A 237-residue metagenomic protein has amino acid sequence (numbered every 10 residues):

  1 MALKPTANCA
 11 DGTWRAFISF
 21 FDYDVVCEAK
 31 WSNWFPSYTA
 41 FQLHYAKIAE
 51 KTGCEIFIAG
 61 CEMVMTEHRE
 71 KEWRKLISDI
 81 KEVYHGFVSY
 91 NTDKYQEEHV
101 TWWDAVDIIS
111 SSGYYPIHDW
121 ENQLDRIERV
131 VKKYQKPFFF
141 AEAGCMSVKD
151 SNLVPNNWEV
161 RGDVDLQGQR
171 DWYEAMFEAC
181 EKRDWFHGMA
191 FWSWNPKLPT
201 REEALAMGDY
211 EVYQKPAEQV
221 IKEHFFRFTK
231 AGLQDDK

Functional and structural regions predicted by a protein language model:
M1-T66, N195-K197: Substrate-binding cleft and catalytic face of glycoside hydrolase catalytic domains, especially the flexible beta-alpha
G12-W14, T66-R69, H99, H118 (+2 more regions): Extracytoplasmic/secreted cell-surface and envelope-processing proteins
D24-T39, G60-E67, S112-H118, V160-G168 (+1 more regions): The substrate-binding groove and active-site-proximal loops of carbohydrate-active enzymes, especially glycoside
A40, H44-K47, K71-E82, D125 (+4 more regions): Alpha-helical scaffolding segments of alpha/beta enzyme cores, especially the outer helices of TIM-barrel or partial
A40-F41, K51-I56, M65-N91: Active-site neighborhood of glycoside hydrolase catalytic domains
G53, I58-C61, E67, I80-Y84 (+4 more regions): Sec/Tat-exported extracytoplasmic proteins
E82, G86-S89, D93-N157, E174-H187 (+2 more regions): Glycoside hydrolase catalytic-domain groove-lining segments
D171, A179, R183-K237: Aromatic-rich peripheral "rim/lid" segments of glycoside hydrolase catalytic domains that contact and position glycan
